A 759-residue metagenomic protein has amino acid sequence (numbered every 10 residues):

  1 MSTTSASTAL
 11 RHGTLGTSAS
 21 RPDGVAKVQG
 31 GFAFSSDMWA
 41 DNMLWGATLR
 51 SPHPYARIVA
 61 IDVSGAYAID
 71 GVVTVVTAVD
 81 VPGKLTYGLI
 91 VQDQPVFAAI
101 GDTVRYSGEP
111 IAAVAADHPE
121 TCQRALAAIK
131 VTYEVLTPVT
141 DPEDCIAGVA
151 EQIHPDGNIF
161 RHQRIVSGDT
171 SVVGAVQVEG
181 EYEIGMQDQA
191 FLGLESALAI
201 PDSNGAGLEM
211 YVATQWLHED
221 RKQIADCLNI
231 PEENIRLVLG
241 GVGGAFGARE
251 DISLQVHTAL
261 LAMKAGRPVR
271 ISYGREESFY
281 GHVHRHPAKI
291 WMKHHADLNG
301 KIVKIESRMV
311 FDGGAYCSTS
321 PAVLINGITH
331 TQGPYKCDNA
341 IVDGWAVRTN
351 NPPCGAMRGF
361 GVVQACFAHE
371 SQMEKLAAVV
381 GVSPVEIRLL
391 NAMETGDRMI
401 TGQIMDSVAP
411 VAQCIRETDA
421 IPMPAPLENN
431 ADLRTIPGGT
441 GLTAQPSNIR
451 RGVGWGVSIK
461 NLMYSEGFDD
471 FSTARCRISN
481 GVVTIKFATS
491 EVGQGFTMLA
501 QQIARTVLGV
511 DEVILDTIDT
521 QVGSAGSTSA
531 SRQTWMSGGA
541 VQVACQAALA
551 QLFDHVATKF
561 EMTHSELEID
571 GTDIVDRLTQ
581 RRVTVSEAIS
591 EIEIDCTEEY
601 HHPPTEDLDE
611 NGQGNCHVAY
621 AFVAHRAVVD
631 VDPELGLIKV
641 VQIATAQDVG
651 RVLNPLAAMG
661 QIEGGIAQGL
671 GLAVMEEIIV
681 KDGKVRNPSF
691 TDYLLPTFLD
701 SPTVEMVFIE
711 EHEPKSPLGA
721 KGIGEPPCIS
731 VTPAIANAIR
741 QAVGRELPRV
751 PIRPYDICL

Functional and structural regions predicted by a protein language model:
M1-G157: Flexible, low-hydrophobicity surface segments
T17, P22-Q29, G157-A197, S203 (+5 more regions): Glycine-rich loop/linker segments at domain edges
P22-A26, A127-T140, Q215, K222 (+6 more regions): Extended active-site and interfacial segments that coordinate phosphate-rich ligands in large catalytic machineries
A78-V79, I230-N234, K264-V269, L298 (+3 more regions): C-terminal catalytic domains of large/alpha subunits in multi-subunit enzymes
L85-I90, A125-A128, R221-Q223, F246-I252 (+12 more regions): Short acidic, glycine/serine/threonine-rich loops at helix termini
P110, D117-H118, R267-G314, G539-T572: Phosphate/diphosphate-binding loops
A147-L228, M393-V482, E491, Q502 (+2 more regions): Helix-loop-helix junctions that connect adjacent transmembrane helices in secondary transporters/permeases, recognized
G243-G266, R270-S272, F496-I503: Thiamine diphosphate
